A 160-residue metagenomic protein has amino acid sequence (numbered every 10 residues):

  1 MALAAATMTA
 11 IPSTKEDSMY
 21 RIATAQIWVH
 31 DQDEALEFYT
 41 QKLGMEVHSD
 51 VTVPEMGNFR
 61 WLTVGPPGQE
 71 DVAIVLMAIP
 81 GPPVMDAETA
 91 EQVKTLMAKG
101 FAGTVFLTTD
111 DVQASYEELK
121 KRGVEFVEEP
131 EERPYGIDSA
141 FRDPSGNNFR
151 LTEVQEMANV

Functional and structural regions predicted by a protein language model:
A2-Y20, T24-I27, V51-T52, R60-G65 (+1 more regions): Vicinal oxygen chelate
T14, A90-T95: Short, P/G- and charge-enriched loop/turn segments at secondary-structure junctions
Y20, W28-P80: Core segments of cupin and vicinal oxygen chelate
G68, M77-A90, E128, E132 (+1 more regions): Acetyl-CoA-dependent GNAT
V75-L76, L96-M97, Y135: Conserved short hydrophobic patches within well-ordered secondary structure
